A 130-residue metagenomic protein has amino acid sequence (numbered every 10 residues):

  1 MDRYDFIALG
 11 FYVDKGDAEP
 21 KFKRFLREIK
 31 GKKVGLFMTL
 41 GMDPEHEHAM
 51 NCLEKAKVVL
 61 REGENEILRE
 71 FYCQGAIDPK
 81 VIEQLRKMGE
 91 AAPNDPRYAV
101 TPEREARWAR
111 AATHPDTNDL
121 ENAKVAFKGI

Functional and structural regions predicted by a protein language model:
R3-L9, D14-I130: FMN-binding flavodoxin-like domain, especially the glycine-rich phosphate-binding loop
